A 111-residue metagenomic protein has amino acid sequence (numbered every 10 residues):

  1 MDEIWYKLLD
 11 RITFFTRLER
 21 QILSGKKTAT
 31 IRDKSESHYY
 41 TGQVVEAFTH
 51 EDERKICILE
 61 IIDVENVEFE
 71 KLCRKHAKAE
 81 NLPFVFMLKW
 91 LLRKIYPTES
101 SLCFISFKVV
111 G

Functional and structural regions predicted by a protein language model:
D2-G111: Structured alpha/beta reader/binder surfaces that contact nucleic acids or chromatin modification marks
